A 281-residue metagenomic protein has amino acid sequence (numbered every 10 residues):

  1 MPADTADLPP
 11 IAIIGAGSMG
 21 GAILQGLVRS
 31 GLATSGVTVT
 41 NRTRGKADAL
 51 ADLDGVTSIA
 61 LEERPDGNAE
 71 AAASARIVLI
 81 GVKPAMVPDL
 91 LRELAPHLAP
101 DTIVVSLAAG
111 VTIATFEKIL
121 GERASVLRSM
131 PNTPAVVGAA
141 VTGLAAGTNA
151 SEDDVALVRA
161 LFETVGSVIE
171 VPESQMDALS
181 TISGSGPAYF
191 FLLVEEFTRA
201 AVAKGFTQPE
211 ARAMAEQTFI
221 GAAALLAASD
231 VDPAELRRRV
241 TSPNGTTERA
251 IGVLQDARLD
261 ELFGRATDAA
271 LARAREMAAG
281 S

Functional and structural regions predicted by a protein language model:
M1-A73, V202-K204: NAD(P)+-binding Rossmann beta1-loop-alpha1 motif at the extreme N-terminus of oxidoreductases
P2-D7, E216-S281: NAD(P)-dependent Rossmann-like dehydrogenase/reductase catalytic/cofactor-binding core
P9-I11, Q175-T181, P233-R238: Short pre-catalytic strand/loop immediately N-terminal to key active-site residues, enriched for Gly-Thr
L24, R44, A49, R64-L144: Rossmann-like NAD(P)(H) cofactor-binding subdomain of soluble oxidoreductases
T34-V37, P100-T102, S125, P209: Short acidic capping loops at alpha-helix termini that bridge into adjacent secondary structure
V37, A47, A71, T207-M214 (+2 more regions): Small-residue helix-packing motif on alpha-helices
T115-S125, V141-A178, F191-A228, L271: Internal alpha-helical scaffold of NAD(P)-dependent oxidoreductase catalytic cores
